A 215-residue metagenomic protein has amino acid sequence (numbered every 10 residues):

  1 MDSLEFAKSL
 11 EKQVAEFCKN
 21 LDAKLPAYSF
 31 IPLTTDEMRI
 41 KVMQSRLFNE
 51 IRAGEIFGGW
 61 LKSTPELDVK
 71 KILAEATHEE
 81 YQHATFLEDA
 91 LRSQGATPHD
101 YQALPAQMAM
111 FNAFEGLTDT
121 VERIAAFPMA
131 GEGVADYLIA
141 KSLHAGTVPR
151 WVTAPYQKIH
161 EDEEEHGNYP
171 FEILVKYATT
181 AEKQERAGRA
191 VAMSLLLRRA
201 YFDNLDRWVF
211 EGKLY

Functional and structural regions predicted by a protein language model:
M1-Y215: Non-heme di-metal
